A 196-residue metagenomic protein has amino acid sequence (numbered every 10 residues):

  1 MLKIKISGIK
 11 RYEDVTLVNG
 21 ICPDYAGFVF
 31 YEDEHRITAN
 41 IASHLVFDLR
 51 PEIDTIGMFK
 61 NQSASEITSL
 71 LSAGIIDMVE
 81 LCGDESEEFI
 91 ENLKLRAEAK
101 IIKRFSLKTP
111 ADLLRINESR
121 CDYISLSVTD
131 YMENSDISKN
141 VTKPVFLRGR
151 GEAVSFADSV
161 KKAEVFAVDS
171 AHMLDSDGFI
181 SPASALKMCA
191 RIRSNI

Functional and structural regions predicted by a protein language model:
M1-I196: Conserved N-terminal beta1-alpha1 strand-loop-helix module at the mouth
